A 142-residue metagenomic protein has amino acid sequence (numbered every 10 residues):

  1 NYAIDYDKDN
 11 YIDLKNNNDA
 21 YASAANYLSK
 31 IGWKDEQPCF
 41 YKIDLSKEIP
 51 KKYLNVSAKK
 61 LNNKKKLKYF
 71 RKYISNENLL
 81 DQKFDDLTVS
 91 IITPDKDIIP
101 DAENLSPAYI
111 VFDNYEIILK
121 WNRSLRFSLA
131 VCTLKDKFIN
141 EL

Functional and structural regions predicted by a protein language model:
N1-P94, A102-E103: Flexible, glycine-rich surface segments
N76-L142: C-terminal functional modules
